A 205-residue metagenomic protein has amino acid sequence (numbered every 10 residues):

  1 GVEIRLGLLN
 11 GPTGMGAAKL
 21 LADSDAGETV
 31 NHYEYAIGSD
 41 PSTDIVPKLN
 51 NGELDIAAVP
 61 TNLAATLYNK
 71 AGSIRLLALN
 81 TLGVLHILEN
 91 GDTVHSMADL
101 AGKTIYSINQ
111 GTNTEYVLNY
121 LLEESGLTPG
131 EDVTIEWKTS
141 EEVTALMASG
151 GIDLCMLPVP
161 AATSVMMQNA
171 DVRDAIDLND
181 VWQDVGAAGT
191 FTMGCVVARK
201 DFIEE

Functional and structural regions predicted by a protein language model:
I4, L9-N50, T66-K70, Y116-E124: Short, polar/charged alpha-helical segment
I4-L6, G72-L79, K103-Y106, Q183-A188 (+1 more regions): A structural signal for short loop-to-beta-strand junctions that line the ligand-binding cleft of periplasmic/secreted
L6-N10, L79, K103-N113, S125 (+3 more regions): Short beta-strand->loop
N10, E34-P47, P60-N62, T128-S149 (+2 more regions): Short helix-initiation/N-cap motifs at beta->coil->alpha
K19-L21, L85-V94, T190-E205: A bilobed periplasmic-binding-protein/Venus flytrap-type ligand-binding module shared by bacterial periplasmic
D55-I56, R75-L76, D153-L154: Short, Asp-centered acidic motifs that coordinate Mg2+ and/or phosphate in catalytic or ligand-binding sites
N62-L63, E136, E142-E205: Pocket-lining segment of extracytoplasmic ligand-binding domains
E89-Y106, E115-Y116, L121-E131, E205: Hinge/capping helix and adjacent helix->loop/strand transition within the periplasmic-binding protein
